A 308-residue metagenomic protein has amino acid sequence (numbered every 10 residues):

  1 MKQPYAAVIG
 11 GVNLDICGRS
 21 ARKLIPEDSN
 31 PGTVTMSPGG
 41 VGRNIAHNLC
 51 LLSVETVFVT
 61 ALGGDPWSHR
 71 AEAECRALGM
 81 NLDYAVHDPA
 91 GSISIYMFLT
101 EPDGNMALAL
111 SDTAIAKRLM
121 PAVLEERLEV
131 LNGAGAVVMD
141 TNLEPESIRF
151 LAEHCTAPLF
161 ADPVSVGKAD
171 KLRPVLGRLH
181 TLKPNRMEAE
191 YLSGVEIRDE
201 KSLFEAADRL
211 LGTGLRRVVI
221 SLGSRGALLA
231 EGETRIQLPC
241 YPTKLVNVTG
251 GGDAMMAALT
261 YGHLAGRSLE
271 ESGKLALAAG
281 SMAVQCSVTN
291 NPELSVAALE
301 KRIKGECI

Functional and structural regions predicted by a protein language model:
M1-A7, N30, K168-A169, E200-I308: Conserved phosphate-binding/catalytic region of the ribokinase-like
M1-M80, P239, K244-V246, N290: Glycine-rich phosphate/adenosyl-contacting loop at the front of the ribokinase-like
K2, P26-S29, L51-G135, L299-I308: Conserved N-terminal subdomain of the carbohydrate kinase-like
A6, T56, L82-D83, L159 (+2 more regions): Hydrophobic anchor at the start of a short beta-strand that flanks the dinucleotide cofactor-binding loop
V12, M187-E188, A254: Alpha-helix/helix-capping structural signal
L49, N185, G252: Short, conserved phosphate/pyrophosphate- and ester-handling motifs at nucleotide-, phospho-/glycolipid
A136-E205, R225-G226: Conserved beta-alpha-beta core of the PfkB/ribokinase-like small-molecule kinase fold
